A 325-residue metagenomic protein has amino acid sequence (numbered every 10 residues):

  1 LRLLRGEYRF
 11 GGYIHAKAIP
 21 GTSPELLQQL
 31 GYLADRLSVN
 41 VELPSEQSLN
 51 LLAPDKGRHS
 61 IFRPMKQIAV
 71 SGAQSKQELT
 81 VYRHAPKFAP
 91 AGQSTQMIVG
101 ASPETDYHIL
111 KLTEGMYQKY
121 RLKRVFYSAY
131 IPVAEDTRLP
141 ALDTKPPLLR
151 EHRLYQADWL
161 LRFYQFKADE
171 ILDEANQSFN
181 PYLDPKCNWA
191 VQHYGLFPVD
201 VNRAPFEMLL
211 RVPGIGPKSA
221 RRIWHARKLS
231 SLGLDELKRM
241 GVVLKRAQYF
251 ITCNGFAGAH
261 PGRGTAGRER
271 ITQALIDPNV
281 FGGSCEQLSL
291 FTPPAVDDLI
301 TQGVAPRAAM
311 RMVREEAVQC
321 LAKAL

Functional and structural regions predicted by a protein language model:
L1-P24, G31-T80, T95, V99 (+1 more regions): Core AdoMet radical
Y13, N40, R58-I61, I68 (+6 more regions): Long C-terminal interaction/binding lobes of large macromolecular proteins
Y13-G21, G72-D106, S128-E135, L139-L148: Conserved strand-turn element in the central/C-terminal portion of the radical SAM core barrel that lines
S23-R36, S102-Y117: Catalytic cores of alpha/beta
S45-S60, K66, V70, Y117-R124 (+2 more regions): Radical SAM enzyme [4Fe-4S]-AdoMet core and its adjacent flexible, acidic and glycine-rich loops/tails across
D143-P146, L160-P198: Alpha-helical ds-nucleic-acid-binding substructure associated with the helix-hairpin-helix region of base-excision DNA
S178-M208, L234-L325: C-terminal extensions
